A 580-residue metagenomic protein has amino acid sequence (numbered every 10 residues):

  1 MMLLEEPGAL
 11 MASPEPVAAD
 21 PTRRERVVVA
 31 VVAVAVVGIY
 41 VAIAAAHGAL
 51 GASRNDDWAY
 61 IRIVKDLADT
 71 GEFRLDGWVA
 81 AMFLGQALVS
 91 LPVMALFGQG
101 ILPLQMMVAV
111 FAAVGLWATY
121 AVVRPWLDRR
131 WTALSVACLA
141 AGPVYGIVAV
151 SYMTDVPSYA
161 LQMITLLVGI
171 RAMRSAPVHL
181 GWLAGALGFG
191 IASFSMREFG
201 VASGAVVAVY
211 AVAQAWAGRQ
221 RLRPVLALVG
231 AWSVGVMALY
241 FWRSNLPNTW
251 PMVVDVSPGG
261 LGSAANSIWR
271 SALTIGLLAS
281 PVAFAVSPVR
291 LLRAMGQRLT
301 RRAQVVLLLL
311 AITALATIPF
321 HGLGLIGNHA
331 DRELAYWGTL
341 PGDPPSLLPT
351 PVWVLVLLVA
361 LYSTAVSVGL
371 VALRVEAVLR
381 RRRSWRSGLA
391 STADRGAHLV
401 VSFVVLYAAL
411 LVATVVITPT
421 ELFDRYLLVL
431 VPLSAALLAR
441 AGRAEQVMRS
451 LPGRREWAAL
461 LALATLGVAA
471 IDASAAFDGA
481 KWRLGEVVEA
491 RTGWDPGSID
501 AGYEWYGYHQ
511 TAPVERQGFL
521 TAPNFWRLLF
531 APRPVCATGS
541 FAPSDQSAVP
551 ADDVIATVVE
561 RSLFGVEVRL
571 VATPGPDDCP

Functional and structural regions predicted by a protein language model:
M11, E15, L67, R124-R130 (+3 more regions): Membrane-interface transmembrane helices that cradle and orient dolichyl/undecaprenyl
A33, G188, G230-S233, R301-A314 (+2 more regions): Signature aromatic-anchored transmembrane alpha helix within multi-pass, membrane-resident enzymes that catalyze glycan
I43, F194, V206-P341: Membrane-lumen/periplasm interface segments of specific transmembrane helices in polyprenyl phosphate-linked
A45-N55, A68-P103, M196, G507: Membrane-proximal lumenal/periplasmic loop motifs of glycosylation machinery
M106-L127, I164-V168: Transmembrane-helix motifs of polytopic, lipid-linked glycan transferases
S135-A137, M163, V168, G181-R197 (+5 more regions): Membrane-interface alpha helices of multi-pass inner-membrane proteins
V150-S158, F199, F423: Short acidic/glycine- and proline-prone juxtamembrane loop motifs at membrane-interface regions of multi-pass membrane
G169, L334-L348, E421, E456-F541: Membrane-embedded, lumen/periplasm-facing catalytic core of multi-pass transferases that use lipid-linked donors
